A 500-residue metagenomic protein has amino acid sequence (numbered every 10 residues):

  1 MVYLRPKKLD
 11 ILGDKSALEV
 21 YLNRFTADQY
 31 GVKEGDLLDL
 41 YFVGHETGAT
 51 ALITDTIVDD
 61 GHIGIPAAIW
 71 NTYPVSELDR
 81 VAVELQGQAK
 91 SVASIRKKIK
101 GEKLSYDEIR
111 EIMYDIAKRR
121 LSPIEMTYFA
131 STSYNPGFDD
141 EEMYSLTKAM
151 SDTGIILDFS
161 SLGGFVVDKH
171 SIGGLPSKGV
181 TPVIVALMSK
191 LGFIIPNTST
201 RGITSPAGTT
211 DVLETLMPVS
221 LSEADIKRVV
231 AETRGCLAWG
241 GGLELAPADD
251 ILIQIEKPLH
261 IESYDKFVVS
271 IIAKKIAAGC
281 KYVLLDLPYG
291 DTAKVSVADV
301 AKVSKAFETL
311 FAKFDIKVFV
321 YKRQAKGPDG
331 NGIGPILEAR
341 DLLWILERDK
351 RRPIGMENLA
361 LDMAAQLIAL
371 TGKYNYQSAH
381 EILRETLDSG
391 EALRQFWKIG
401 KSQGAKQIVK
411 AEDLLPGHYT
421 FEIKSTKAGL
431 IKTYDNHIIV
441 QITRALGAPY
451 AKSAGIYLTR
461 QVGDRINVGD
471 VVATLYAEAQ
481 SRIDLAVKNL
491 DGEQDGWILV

Functional and structural regions predicted by a protein language model:
M1-K100: Long, compositionally biased stretches
Q86-P176, T215, Q395-S402: Acidic, glycine/proline-rich low-complexity segments that act as flexible tails and inter-domain linkers
G101-Y106, E111, I116-A117, L157 (+2 more regions): Well-ordered secondary-structure scaffolds
A130-Y134, K169-H170, T209-V212, P247-K257 (+3 more regions): Active-site-proximal beta-alpha loop/turn segments in soluble metabolic enzymes
M150, G154-S171, R228-Q254: Self-splicing inteins and homing endonuclease
F165-S189, F193-S205: Glycine/serine-rich anion-binding loops at beta->alpha junctions that coordinate negatively charged ligand groups
V212-C236, K305-F311, D315: A glycine-rich helix N-cap at a beta->alpha junction
T233-Y282: Phosphate/diphosphate-binding glycine-rich loops and adjacent basic-rich segments that engage nucleotide
